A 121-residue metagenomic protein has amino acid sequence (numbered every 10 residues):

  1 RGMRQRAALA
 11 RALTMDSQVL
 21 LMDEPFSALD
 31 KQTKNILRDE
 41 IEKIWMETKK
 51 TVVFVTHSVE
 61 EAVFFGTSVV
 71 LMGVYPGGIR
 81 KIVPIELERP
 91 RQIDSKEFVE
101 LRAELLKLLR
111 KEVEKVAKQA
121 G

Functional and structural regions predicted by a protein language model:
R1-R6, M46: ABC ATPase nucleotide-binding domain "signature motif"
L9: Hydrophobic anchor residue at the start of the ABC signature
M15: Conserved signature/switch motifs of ABC ATPase nucleotide-binding domains
L20-D23: Catalytic Walker B motif of ABC-type/P-loop ATPase nucleotide-binding domains
K34-K49: Helical segment within the ABC ATPase nucleotide-binding domain
K49-V55: Conserved H-loop
F64-L71: Conserved catalytic segment of ABC-fold P-loop ATPases
V74-E104: Conserved beta-strand-loop-alpha-helix hinge in the C-terminal portion of ABC ATPase nucleotide-binding domains
